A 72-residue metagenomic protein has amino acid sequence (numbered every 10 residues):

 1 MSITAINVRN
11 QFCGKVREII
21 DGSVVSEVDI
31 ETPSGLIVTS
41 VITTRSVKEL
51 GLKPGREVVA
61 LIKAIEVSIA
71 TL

Functional and structural regions predicted by a protein language model:
M1-L72: Non-catalytic connector elements of ABC transporters
